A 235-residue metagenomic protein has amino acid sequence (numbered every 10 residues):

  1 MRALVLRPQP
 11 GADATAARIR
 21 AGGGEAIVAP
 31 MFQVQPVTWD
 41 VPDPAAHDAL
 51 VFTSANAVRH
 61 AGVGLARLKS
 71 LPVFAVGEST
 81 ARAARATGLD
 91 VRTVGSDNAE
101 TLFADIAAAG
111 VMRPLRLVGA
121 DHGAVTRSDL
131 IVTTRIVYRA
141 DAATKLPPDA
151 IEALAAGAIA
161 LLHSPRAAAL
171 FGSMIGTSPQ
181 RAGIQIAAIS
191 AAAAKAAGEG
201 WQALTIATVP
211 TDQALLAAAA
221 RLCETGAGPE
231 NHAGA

Functional and structural regions predicted by a protein language model:
M1-A235: Signature of uroporphyrinogen-III synthase
